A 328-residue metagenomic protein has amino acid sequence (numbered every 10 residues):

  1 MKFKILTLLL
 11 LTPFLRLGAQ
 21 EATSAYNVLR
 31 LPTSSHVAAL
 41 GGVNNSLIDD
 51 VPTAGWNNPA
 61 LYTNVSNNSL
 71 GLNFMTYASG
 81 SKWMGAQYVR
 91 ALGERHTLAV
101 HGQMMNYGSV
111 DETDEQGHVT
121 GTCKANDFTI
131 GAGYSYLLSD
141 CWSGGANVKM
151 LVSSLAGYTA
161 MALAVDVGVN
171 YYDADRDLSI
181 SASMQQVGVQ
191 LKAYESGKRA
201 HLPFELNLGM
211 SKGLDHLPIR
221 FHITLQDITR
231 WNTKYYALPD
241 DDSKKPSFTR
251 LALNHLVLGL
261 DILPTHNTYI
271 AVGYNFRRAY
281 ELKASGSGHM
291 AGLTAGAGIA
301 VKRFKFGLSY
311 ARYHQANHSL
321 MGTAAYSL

Functional and structural regions predicted by a protein language model:
M1-I5, D140: Positively charged n-region of N-terminal signal peptides that target proteins for export
K4-F14: Sec-dependent N-terminal signal peptides
L15-A19: Sec/Tat signal peptide C-region and signal peptidase I cleavage site
Q20-L328: Subset of outer-membrane beta-barrel
